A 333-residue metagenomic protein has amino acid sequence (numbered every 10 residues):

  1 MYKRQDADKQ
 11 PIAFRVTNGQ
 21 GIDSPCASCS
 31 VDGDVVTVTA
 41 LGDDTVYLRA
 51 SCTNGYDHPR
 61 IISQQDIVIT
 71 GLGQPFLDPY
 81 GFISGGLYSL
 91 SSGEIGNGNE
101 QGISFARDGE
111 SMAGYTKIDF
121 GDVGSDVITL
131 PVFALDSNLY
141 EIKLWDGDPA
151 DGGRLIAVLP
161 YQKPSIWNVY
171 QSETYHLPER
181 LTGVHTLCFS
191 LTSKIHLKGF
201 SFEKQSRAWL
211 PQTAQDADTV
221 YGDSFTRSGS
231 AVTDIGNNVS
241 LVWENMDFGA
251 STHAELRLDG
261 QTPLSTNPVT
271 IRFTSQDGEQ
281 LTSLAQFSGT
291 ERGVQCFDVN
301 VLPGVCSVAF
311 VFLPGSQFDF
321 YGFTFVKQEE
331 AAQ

Functional and structural regions predicted by a protein language model:
M1: Active-site loops and adjacent core secondary-structure elements that bind or stabilize anionic groups
R4-Q333: Extracytoplasmic
